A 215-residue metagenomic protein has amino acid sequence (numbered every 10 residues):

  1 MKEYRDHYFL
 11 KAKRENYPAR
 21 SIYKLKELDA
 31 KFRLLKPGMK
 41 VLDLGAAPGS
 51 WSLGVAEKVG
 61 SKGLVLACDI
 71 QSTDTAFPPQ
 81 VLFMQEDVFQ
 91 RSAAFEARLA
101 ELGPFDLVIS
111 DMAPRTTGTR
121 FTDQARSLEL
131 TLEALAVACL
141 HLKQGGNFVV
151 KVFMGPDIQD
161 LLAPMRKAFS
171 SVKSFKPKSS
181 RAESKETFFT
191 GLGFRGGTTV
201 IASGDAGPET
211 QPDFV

Functional and structural regions predicted by a protein language model:
M1-P37: Class I SAM-dependent methyltransferase Rossmann-like catalytic core, especially the SAM/SAH-binding loop
P37-A47: Conserved class I S-adenosyl-L-methionine
P48-G60: Conserved SAM-binding loop of SAM-dependent methyltransferases across substrates and taxa, primarily the Class I
S61-K62, L142-N147: Short glycine-dipeptide loop
C68-R115: S-adenosyl-L-methionine
T116-S127: Glycine/threonine-rich flexible loop motifs
L128-Q144: A short glycine-rich, Lys/Arg-flanked "PGG" loop and its adjoining helix->strand segment in the class I
G155-V215: Class I S-adenosyl-L-methionine
